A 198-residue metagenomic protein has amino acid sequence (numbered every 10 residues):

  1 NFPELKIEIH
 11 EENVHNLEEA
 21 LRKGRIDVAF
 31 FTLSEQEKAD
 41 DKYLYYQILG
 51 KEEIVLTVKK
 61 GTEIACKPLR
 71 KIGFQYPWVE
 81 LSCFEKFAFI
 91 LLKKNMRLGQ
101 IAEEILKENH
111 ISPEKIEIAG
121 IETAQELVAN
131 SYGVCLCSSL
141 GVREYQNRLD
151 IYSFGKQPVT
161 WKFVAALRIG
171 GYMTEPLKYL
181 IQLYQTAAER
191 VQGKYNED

Functional and structural regions predicted by a protein language model:
N1-K38, I118: Central regulatory/effector-binding core of bacterial HTH transcription factors
E18, R22, Y46, L81 (+1 more regions): Short hydrophobic/charged patches on amphipathic alpha-helices used for structural packing and interfaces
F30-D41, Q100-E104, E108, I121-I151: A ligand-binding cleft/hinge motif common to bilobed small-molecule-binding domains
T32, C66-N109, M173-I181, A188-E197: Secondary-structure junction motif
Y43-V55, S139-L140, N147-K162: Short beta-strand->loop
S112-I118: Glycine- and charged-residue-rich phosphate/anionic-cofactor binding loop of Rossmann-like
D150-K194: A late-sequence structural motif
